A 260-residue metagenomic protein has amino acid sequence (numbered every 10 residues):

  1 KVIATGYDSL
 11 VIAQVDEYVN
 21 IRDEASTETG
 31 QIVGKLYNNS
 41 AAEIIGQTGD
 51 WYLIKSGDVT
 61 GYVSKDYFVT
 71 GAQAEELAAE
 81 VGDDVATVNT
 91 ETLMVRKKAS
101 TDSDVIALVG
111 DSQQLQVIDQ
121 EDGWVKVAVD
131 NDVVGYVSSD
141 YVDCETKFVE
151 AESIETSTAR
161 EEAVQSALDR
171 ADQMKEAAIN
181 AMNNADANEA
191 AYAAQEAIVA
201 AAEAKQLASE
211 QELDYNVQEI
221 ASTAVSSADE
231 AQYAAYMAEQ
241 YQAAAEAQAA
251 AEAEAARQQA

Functional and structural regions predicted by a protein language model:
K1, V33-D66, A107-D140: SH3/SH3-like beta-barrel superfamily modules
K1-D8, K55-D83, V129-T158: Boundary regions of SH3-family modules and the immediately adjacent low-complexity/disordered segments in eukaryotic
V2-G6, I32, L53, E76-V81 (+6 more regions): Tandem-repeat/low-complexity and Cys-motif detector
D8-V15, D84-N89: A short beta-strand micro-motif
I21, V95-R96: Bulky hydrophobic/aromatic "packing anchor" residues in well-ordered structure
A25-Q31, A99-D104: Short alpha-helix capping/helix-loop boundary micro-motifs
M94, L108-I118, I154, T158 (+1 more regions): Long, low-complexity intrinsically disordered regions
A151-A260: Extended amphipathic alpha-helical heptad-repeat regions
